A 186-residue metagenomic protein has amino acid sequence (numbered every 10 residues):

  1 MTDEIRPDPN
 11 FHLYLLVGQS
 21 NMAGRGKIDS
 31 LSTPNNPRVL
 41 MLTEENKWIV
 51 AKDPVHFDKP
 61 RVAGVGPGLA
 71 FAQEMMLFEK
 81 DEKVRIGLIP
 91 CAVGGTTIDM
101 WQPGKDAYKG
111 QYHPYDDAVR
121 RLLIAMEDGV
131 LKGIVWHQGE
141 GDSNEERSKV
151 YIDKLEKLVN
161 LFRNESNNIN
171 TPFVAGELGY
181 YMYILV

Functional and structural regions predicted by a protein language model:
M1-V186: Cell-envelope and extracellular/periplasmic
